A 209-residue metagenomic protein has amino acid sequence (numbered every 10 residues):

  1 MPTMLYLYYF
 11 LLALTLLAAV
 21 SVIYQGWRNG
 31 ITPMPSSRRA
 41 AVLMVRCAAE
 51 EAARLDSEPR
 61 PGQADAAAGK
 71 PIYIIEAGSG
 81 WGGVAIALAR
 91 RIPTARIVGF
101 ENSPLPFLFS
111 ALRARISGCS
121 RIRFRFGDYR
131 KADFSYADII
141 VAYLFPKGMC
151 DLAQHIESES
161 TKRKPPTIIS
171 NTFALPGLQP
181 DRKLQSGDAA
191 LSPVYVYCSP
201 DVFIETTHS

Functional and structural regions predicted by a protein language model:
M1-L55: S-adenosyl-L-methionine
G69-G80: Conserved class I S-adenosyl-L-methionine
W81-P93: Conserved SAM-binding loop of SAM-dependent methyltransferases across substrates and taxa, primarily the Class I
R96-E101: Conserved SAM-binding motif I beta-strand of class I
S110-A111: Conserved SAM-binding loop
S117-Y129: Conserved SAM-binding strand-loop segment of SAM-dependent methyltransferases
S135-D151: A short SAM/SAH-binding and catalytic strip from SAM-dependent methyltransferases
G148-H208: C-terminal substrate-binding/active-site "lid" region of AdoMet-derived donor-dependent transferases
